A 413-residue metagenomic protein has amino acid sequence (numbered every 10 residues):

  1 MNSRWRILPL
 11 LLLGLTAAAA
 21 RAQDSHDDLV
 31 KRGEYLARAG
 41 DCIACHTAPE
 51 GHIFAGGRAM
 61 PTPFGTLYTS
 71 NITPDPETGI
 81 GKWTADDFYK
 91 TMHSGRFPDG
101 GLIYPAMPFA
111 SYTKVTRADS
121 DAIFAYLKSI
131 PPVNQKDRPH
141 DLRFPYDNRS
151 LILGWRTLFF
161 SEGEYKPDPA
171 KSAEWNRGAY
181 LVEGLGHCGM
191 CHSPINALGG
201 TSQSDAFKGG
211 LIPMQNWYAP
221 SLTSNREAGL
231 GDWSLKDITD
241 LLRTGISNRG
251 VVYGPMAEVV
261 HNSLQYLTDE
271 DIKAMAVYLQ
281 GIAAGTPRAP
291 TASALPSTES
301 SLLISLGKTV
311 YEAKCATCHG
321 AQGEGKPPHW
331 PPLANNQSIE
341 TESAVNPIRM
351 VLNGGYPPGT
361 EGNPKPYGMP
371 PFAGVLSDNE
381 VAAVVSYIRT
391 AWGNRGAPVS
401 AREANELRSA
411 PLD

Functional and structural regions predicted by a protein language model:
M1-P9: Bacterial N-terminal signal peptides that target proteins for export
L8-T16: Bacterial N-terminal signal peptides
A18-Q23: Sec/Tat signal peptide C-region and signal peptidase I cleavage site
S25-D28, T47-L67, P98-A179, E183-G184 (+4 more regions): Flexible coil segments in periplasmic/lumen-exposed cytochrome c-class electron-transfer proteins
D27-T47: Mature N-terminal segment immediately following signal peptide/propeptide cleavage in secreted/periplasmic
C42-C45, C188-C191, C315-C318: Short cysteine clusters
I80-R96, G100, A122, G231-L235: Aromatic- and charge-enriched surface segment that lines or borders ligand/interaction sites
L306-R349, K365: C-terminal structural cap/anchor segments
